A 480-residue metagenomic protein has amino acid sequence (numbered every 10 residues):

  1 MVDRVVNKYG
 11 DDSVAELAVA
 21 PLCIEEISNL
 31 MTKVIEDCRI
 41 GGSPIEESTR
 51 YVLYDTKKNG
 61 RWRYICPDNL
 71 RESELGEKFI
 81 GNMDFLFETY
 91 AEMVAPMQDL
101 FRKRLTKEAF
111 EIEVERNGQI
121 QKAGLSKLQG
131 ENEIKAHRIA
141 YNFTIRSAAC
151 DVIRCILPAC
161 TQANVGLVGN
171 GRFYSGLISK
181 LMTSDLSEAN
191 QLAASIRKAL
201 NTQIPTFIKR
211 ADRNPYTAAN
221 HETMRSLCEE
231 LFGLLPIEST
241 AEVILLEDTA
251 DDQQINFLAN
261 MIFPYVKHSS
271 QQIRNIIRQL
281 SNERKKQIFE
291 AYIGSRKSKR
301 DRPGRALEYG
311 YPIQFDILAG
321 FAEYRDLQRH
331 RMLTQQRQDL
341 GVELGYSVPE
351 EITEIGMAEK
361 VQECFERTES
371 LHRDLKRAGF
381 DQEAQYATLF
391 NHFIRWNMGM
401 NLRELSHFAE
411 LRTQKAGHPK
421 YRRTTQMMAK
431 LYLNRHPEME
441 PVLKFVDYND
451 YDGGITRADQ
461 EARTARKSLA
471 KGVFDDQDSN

Functional and structural regions predicted by a protein language model:
M1-N480: A conserved ligand/cofactor-binding region detector
